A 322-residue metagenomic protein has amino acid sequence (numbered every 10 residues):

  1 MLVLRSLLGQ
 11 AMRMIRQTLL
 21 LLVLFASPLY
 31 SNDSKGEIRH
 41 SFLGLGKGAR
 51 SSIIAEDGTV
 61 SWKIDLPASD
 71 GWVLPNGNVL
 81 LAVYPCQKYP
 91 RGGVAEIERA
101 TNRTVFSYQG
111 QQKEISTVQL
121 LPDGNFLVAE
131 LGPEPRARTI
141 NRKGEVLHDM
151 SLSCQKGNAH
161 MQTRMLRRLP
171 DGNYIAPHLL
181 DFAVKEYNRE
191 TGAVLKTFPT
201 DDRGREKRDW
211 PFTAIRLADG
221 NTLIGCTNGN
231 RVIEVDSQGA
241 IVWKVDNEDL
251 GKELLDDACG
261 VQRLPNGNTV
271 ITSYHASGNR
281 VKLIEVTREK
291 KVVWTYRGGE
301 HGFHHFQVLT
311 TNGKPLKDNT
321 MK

Functional and structural regions predicted by a protein language model:
L4-L19: Bacterial N-terminal signal peptides that target proteins for export
M12, S27-P28, T101: Intrinsic disorder/low-complexity segments
L22-S31: Hydrophobic h-region of N-terminal signal peptides that target proteins for export in Gram-negative bacteria
N32-K322: Histidine-/acidic-rich catalytic cores in large beta-rich domains
